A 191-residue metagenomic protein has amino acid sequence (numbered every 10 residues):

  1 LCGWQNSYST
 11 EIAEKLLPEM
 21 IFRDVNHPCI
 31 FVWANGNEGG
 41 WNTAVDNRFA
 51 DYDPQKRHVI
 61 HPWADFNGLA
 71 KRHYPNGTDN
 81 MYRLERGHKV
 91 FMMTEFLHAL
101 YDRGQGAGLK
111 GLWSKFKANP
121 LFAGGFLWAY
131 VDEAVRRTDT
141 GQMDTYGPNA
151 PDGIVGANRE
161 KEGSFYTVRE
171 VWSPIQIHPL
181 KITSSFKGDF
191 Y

Functional and structural regions predicted by a protein language model:
L1-I154: Substrate-binding/catalytic cleft of secreted carbohydrate-active enzymes, primarily glycoside hydrolases
P120, A129-Y191: Catalytic cores of secreted or luminal carbohydrate-active enzymes
